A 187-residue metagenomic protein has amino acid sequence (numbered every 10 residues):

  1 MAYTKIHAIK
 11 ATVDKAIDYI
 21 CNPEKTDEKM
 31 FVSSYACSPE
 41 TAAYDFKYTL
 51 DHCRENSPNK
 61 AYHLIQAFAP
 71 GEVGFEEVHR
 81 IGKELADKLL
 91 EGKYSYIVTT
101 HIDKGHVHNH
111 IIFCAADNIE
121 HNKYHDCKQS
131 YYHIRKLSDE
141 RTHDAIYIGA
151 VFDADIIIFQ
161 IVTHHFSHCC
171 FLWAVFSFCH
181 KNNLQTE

Functional and structural regions predicted by a protein language model:
M1-R141, A154, S167, S177 (+1 more regions): N-terminal nicking endonuclease/strand-transfer module with a His-rich metal-binding environment and a catalytic Tyr
D144-I148, I156, I161, H165-C169 (+1 more regions): Alpha-helix boundary/capping motif
